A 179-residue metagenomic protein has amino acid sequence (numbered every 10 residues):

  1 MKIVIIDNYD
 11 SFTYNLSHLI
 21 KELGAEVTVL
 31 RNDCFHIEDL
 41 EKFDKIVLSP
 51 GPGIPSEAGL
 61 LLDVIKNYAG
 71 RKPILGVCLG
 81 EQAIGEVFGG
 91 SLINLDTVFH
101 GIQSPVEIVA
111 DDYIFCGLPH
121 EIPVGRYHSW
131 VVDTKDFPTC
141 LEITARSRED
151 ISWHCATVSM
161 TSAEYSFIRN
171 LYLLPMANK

Functional and structural regions predicted by a protein language model:
M1-K72, L79, P175-K179: N-terminal beta1-alpha1 cap of cysteine-dependent amidohydrolase-like domains
R31, N94, R126: Short loop/edge segments at beta-strand edges and connector loops that shape dinucleotide/nucleotide cofactor-binding
F43-C116, P123: Cysteine-nucleophile active-site neighborhood
C78, H128, I168: Histidine-centered divalent metal-coordination motifs
D112-S159: Catalytic beta-strand/loop cores that center a nucleophilic Ser/Cys/Thr and support acyl-enzyme chemistry
E149-I151, A156-E164, I168-A177: Cationic, amphipathic, low-complexity alpha-helical segments enriched in hydrophobics plus arginine/proline
